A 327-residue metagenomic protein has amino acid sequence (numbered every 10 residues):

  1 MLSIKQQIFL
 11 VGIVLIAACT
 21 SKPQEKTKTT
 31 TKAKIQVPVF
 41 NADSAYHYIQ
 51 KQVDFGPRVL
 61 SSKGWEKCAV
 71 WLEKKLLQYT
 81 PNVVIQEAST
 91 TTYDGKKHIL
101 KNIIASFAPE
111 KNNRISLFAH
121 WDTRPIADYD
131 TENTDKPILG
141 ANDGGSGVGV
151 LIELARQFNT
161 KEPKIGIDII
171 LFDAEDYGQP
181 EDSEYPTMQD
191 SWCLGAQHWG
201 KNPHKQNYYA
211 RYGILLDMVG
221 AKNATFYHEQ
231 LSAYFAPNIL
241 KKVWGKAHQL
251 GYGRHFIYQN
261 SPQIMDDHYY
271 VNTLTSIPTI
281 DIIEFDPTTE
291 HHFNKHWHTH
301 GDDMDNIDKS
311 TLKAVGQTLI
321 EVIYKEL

Functional and structural regions predicted by a protein language model:
M1-I8: Bacterial N-terminal signal peptides that target proteins for export
I16-A18: C-terminal motif of bacterial Sec signal peptides marking the signal peptidase cleavage site
S21, T27-C68, Y79, H292-N306: N-terminal capping segment at the start of a domain
A33-V39, D54-K63, T90-Y93, T134-G145 (+5 more regions): Second-shell loop/turn segments in exported
A42-Y48, F55, Y79, K97 (+4 more regions): Catalytic-core environment of secreted peptidases
P57-E110: A non-catalytic alpha/beta surface segment that caps or lines the substrate-entry region of metallo-dependent hydrolase
K136-N238, Q263, D267: Acidic/histidine-rich catalytic neighborhood of metal-dependent amide-processing enzymes
Y212, V219-L327: Active-site-adjacent substrate-binding region of metalloamidase/peptidase-like peptide-processing proteins
